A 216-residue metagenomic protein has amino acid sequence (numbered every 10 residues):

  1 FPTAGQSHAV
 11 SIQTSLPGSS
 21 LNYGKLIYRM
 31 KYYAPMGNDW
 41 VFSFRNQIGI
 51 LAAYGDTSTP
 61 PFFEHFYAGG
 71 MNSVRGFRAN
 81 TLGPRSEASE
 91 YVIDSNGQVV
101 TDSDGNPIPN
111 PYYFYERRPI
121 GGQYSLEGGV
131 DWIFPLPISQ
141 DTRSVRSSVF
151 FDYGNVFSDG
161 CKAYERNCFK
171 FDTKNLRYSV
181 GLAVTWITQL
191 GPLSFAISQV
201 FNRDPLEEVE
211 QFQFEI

Functional and structural regions predicted by a protein language model:
F1-V145, V149-Y153, F157-R166, L206 (+1 more regions): C-terminal outer-membrane beta-barrel translocator/porin domains of Gram-negative envelope proteins and their
H8, Y28, Y178-V180, L193: One face of beta-strands
G24, Y178, E210: Exposed loop/turn and edge beta-strand positions of beta-sandwich/beta-sheet ligand-binding modules
P119, S179-A183, F195: Membrane-associated lipid acylation/remodeling enzymes share a hydrophobic transmembrane-juxtamembrane segment
S148-F150, P192-S198: Conserved active-site loop/cleft motifs that coordinate metal ions or position small ligands
K162-A183: A short alpha/beta connector and helix-capping loop motif
V184-G191, V209-I216: Outer-membrane beta-barrel "beta-signal"
Q199-R203: A short, acidic, flexible beta-alpha connecting loop/helix-capping segment that sits on the rim of active
